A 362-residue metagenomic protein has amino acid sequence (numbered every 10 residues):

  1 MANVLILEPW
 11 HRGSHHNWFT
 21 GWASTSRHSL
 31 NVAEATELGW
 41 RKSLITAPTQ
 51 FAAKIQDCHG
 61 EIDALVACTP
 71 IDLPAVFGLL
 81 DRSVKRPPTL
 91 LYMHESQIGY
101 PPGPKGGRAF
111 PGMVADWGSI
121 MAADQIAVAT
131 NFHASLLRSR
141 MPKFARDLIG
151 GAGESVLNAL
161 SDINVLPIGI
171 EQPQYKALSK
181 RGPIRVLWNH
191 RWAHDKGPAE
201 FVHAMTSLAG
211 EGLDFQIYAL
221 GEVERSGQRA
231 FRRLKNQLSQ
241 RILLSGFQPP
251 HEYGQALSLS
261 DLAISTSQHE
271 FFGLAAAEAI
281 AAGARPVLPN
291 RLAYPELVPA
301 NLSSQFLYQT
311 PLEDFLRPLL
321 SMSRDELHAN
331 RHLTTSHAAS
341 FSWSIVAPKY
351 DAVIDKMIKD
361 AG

Functional and structural regions predicted by a protein language model:
K42-T46, T310, R324-K359: A charged, aromatic-enriched C-terminal amphipathic alpha-helix characteristic of glycosyltransferases across folds
A122-Y175: Donor nucleotide-sugar binding/catalytic pocket of nucleotide-sugar-dependent glycosyltransferases
I170-E171, A177-K196, V202-T206, I217-Y218: Conserved donor-binding/catalytic core segment of Leloir-type glycosyltransferases
R229-Q248: Nucleotide-activated donor-binding/catalytic signature segment of Leloir-type glycosyltransferases, i.e., the conserved
Q255-S260: Short alpha-helical donor nucleotide-sugar binding micro-motif in glycosyltransferases
Q268: Aromatic "clamp/platform" in nucleotide-sugar-dependent glycosyltransferases that forms part of the donor/acceptor
R285-L288: Short hydrophobic beta-strand element within catalytic cores of glycosyltransferases and related nucleotide-activated
P295-L319: Change "using UDP/GDP/dTDP sugars" to "using nucleotide sugars
